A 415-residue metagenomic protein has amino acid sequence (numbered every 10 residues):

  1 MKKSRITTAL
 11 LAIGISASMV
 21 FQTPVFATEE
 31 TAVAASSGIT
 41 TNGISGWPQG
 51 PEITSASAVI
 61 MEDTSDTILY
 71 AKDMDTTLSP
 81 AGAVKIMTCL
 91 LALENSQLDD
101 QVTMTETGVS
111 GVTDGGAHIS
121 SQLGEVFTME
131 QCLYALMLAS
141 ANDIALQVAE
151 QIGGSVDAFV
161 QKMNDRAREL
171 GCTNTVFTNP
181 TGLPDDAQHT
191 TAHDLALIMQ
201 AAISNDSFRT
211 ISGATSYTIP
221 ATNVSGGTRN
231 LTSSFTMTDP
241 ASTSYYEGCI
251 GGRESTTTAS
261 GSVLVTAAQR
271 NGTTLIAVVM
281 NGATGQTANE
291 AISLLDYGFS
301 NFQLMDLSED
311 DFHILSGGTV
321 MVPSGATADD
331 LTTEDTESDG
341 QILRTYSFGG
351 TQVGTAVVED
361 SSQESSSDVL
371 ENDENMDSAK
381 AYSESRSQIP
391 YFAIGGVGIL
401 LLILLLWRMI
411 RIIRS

Functional and structural regions predicted by a protein language model:
M1, I13-S18, I39, L78 (+11 more regions): Intrinsically disordered, low-complexity regions
K2-V25, A393-R411: Sec-dependent N-terminal signal peptides of Gram-positive bacterial secreted proteins and lipoproteins
I6, C132, S385-I389: Hydrophobic, aromatic-rich alpha-helical transmembrane segments and their membrane-interface anchor motifs
T7, M19, V25-H193, L197-D206 (+1 more regions): Active-site-adjacent loops and short helices of periplasmic peptidoglycan-processing enzymes
T8-I13, K85, F235-M237: An N-terminal domain-start capping segment
C172-T173, P184-S415: Domain-terminus/edge residues, biased toward the C-terminal soluble/receptor-binding domains of extracytoplasmic
